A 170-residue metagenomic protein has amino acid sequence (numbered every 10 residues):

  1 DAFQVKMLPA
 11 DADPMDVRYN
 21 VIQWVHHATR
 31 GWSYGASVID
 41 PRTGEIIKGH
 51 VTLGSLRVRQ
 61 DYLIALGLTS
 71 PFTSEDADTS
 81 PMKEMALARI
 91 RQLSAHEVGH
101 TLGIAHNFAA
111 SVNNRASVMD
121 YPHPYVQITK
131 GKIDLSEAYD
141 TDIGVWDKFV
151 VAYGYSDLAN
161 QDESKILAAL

Functional and structural regions predicted by a protein language model:
D1-T101, P124-I128: Metzincin-family zinc-dependent endopeptidase catalytic domain
V38, E45, T52, N107 (+2 more regions): Residue-level preference for alpha-helix termini and adjacent loops
R57, D61, A109-V112, A116: Alpha-helix termini
V98-V112: Catalytic Zn2+-binding segment of zinc metalloproteases
N113-L170: Conserved catalytic/binding loops enriched for acidic/polar residues
